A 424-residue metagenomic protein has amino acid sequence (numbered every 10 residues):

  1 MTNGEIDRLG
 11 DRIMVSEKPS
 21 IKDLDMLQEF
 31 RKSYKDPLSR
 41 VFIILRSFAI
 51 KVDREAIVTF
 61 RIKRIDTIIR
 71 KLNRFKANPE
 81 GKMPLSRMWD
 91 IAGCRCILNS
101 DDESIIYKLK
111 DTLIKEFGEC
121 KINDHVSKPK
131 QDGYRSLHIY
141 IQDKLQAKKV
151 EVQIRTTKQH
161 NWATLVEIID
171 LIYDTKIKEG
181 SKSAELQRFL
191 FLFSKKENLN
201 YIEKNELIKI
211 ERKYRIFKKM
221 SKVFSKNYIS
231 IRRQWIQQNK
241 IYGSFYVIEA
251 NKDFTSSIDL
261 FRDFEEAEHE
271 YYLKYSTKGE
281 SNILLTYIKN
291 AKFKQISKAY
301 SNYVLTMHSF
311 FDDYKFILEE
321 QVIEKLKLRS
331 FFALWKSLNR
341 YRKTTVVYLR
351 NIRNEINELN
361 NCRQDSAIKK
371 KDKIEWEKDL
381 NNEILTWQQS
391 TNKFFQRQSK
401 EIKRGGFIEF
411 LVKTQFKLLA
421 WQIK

Functional and structural regions predicted by a protein language model:
M1-K76: Intrinsically disordered, low-complexity polar/charged tails and linkers
M1-Y34, K148-A250, D259-L260: An acidic, glycine-/histidine-flanked metal-binding catalytic module
N78-W89, V247-I248, Y272-T277: Short, flexible, solvent-exposed loop/turn segments with mixed acidic/basic and small polar residues
L85, A92-E203: Long beta-strand-rich cores associated with HINT superfamily self-processing modules
Q146, V150-V152, L411-K413, L418 (+1 more regions): C-terminal edge-of-domain segments
D263-L284: A short, charged, amphipathic alpha-helix used as a generic interaction element across diverse proteins
G279-L326: Short, mixed-charge low-complexity intrinsically disordered segments
Q321-V412: Long amphipathic alpha-helices with heptad-repeat character, especially coiled-coil-forming segments used
